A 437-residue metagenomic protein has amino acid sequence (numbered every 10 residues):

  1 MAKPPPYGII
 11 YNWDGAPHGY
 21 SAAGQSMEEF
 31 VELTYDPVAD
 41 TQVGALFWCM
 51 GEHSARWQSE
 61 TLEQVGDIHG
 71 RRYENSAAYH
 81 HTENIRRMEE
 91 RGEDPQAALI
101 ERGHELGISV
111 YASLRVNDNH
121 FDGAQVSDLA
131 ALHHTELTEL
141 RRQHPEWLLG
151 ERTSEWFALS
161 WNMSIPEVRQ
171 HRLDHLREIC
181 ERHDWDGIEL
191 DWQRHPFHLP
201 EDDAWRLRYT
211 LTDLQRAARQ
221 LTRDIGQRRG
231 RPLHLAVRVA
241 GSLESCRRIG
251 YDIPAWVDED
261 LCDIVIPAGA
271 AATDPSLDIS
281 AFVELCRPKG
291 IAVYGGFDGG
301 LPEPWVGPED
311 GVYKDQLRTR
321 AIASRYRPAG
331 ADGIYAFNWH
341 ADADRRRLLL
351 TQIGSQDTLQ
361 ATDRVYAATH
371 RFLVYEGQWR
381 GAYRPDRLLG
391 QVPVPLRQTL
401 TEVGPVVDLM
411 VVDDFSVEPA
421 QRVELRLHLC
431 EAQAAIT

Functional and structural regions predicted by a protein language model:
K3-Q25, H69-E101, E105-L106, Y111-E178 (+3 more regions): Active-site-adjacent "subsite" loops/lids of carbohydrate-active enzymes
Y11-A16, P232-A240, V283-Q316: Active-site clefts of carbohydrate-active enzymes
G19-Y20, G24-E29, G51-R56, E89 (+5 more regions): Acidic-and-aromatic substrate-binding clefts and catalytic sites of carbohydrate-active enzymes
E29-E60, E178-G187, D260-V265, A323-F337: Catalytic domains of carbohydrate-active enzymes, especially glycoside hydrolases
V43-E90, P196-E201, I264-G269, S276 (+1 more regions): Aromatic-lined carbohydrate-binding/catalytic grooves of carbohydrate-active enzymes
L46, P405-I436: A short beta-strand element within beta-rich, extracytoplasmic domains of secreted/secretory-pathway proteins
E167-A292, R318: Active-site neighborhood of glycoside hydrolase catalytic domains
A292, S324, A329-D414: Aromatic- and carboxylate-lined catalytic core of secreted/periplasmic carbohydrate-active enzymes
